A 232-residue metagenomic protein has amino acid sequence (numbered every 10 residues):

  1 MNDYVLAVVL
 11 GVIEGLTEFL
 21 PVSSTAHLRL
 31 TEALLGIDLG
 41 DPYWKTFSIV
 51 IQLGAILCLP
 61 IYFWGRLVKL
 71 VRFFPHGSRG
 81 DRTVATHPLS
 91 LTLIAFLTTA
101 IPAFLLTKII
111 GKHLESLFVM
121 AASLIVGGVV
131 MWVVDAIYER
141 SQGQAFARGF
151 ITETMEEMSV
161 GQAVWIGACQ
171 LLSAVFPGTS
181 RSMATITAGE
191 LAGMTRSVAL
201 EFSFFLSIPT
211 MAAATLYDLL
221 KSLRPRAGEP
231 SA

Functional and structural regions predicted by a protein language model:
M1-A232: Multi-pass membrane proteins that catalyze or facilitate reactions on polyprenyl-/lipid-phosphate substrates and their
